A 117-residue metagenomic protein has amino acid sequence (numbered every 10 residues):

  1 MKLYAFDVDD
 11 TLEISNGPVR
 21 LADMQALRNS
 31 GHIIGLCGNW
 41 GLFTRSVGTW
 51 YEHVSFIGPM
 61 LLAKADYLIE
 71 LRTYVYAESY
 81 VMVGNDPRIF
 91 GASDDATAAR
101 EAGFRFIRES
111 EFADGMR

Functional and structural regions predicted by a protein language model:
K2-Y4, S79-Y80: The start of beta-strands in P-loop NTPase/AAA+ ATPase cores
L3-A63: Alpha-helical substrate-recognition element adjacent to the catalytic core
I33, S79, R105: Residues at the starts of beta-strands that form the adenosine-phosphate
P59-E70, R88, F112-R117: A short acidic, often aromatic-flanked loop/helix-cap motif at beta-alpha or helix-coil junctions that lines enzyme
Y67-S93: Conserved Lys-Pro-Asp/Glu-containing loop-to-beta segment of HAD-superfamily phosphomonoesterases, centered on
V83-R117: Acidic, Mg2+-coordinating phosphoryl-transfer loop and its flanking beta/alpha structural elements, shared across
